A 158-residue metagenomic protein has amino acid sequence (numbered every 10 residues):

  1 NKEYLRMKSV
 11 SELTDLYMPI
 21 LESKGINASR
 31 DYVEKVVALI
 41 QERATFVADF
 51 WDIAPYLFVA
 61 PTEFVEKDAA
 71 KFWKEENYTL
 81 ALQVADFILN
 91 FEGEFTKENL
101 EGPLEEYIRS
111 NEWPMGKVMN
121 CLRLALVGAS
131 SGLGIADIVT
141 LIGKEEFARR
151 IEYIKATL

Functional and structural regions predicted by a protein language model:
N1, Q41-V47, W113, L124-A129: Core structural elements
N1-K24, I138-L141, E145, R150-L158: Non-catalytic terminal extensions that flank enzyme cores
R6-N111: Small-residue-rich helix-loop
F95-L158: Charged substrate- and nucleic-acid-binding regions of tRNA-handling and nucleotidyl-transfer enzymes, centered on
